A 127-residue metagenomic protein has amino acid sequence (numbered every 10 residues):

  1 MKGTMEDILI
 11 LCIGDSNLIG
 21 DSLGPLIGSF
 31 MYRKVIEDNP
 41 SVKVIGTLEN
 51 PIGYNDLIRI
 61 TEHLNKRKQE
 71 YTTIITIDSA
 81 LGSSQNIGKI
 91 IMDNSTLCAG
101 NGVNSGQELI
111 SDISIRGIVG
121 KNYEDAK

Functional and structural regions predicted by a protein language model:
M1-I74, S79-A126: N-terminal catalytic or cofactor-binding beta/alpha core of small enzyme domains
